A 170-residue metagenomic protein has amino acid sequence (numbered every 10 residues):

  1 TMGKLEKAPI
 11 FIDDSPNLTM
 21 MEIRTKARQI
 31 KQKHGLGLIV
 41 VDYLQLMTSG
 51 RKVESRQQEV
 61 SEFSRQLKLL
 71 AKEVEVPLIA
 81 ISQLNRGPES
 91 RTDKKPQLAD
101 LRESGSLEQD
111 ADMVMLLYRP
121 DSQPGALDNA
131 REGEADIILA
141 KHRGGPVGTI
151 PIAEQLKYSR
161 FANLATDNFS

Functional and structural regions predicted by a protein language model:
T1-S55, E62, E89-S90: Conserved inter-motif catalytic segment of the P-loop NTP-binding fold
M20-L38, R65-E75, R86-S170: C-terminal regions of RecA-like/P-loop NTPase motor modules
E54-E59, P96-A99: Alpha-helix N-cap and loop-to-helix initiation/capping positions
I81-Q83: Conserved H-loop
